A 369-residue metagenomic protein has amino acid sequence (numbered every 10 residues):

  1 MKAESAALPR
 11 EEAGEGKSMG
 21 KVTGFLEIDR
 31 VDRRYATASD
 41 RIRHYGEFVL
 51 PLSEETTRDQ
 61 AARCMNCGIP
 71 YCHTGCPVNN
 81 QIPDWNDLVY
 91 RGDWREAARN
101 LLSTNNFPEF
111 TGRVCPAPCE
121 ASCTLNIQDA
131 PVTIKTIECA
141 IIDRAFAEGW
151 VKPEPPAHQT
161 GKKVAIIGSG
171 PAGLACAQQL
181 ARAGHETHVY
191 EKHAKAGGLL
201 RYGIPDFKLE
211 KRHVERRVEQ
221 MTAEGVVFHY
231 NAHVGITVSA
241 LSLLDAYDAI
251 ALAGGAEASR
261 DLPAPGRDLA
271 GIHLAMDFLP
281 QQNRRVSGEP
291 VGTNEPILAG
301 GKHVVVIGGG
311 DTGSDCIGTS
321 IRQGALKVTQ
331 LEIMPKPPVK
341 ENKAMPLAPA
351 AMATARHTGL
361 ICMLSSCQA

Functional and structural regions predicted by a protein language model:
E4, L8-E55, Q60, C139-A369: Residues forming the flavin
G24-R33, S39-G46, Y71-E96, P118-R144: Iron-sulfur (Fe-S) cluster-binding segments and ferredoxin-like electron-carrier domains, especially [2Fe-2S]
L50, E54, V78, I82 (+10 more regions): Generic structural signal for well-ordered, non-membrane alpha-helical segments in soluble metabolic enzymes
P51-Y71, W94-P118: Immediate flanking context of iron-sulfur cluster ligation sites
R63-N66, T74-G75, A121-S122, H188: C-type cytochrome heme c attachment motif
Y71-V78, N100, T111-P116, K152-P156 (+1 more regions): Short coil/turn segments at secondary-structure boundaries
